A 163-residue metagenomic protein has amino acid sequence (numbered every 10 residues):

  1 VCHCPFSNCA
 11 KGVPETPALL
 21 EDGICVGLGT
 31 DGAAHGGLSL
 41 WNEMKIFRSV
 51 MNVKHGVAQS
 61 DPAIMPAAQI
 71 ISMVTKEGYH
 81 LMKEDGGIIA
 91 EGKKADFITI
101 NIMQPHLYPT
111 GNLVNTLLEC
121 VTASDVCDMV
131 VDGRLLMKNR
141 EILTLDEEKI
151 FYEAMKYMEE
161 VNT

Functional and structural regions predicted by a protein language model:
C2-F6, L28-D31, D132, M137-K138: Thr-Gly-centered strand-to-loop micro-motif
H3, T16-Q104, C120-V121: His/Asp/Glu-enriched, well-ordered alpha-helical/loop segment that forms or immediately abuts the divalent-metal
C9-K11: Helical hairpin unit composed of two closely spaced alpha helices linked by a short loop
I71-T163: Active-site microenvironment of metallo-dependent hydrolases
